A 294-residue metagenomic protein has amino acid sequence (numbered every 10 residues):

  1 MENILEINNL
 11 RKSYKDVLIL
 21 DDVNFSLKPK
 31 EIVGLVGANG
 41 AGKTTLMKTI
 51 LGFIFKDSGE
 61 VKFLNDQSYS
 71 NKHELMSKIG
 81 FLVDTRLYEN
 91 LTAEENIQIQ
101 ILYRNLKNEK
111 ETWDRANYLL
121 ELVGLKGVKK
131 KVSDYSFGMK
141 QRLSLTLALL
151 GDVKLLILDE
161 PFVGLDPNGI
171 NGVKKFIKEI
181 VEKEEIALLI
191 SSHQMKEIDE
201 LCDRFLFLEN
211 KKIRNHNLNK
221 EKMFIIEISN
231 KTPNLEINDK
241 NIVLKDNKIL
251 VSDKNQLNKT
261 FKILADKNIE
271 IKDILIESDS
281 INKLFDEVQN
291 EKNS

Functional and structural regions predicted by a protein language model:
V33-A38: The feature captures the beta-strand-to-loop junction immediately N-terminal to the Walker
G59-S70, E74-L75: Conserved ABC transporter NBD signature motif
Q98, L102, K110-G127: Conserved ABC ATPase "signature" region
L156-E160: Catalytic Walker B motif of ABC-type/P-loop ATPase nucleotide-binding domains
K174-V251: ABC transporter nucleotide-binding domain
F224-S294: Short, charged/small-residue-rich alpha-helical element at the C-terminal edge of ABC transporter nucleotide-binding
